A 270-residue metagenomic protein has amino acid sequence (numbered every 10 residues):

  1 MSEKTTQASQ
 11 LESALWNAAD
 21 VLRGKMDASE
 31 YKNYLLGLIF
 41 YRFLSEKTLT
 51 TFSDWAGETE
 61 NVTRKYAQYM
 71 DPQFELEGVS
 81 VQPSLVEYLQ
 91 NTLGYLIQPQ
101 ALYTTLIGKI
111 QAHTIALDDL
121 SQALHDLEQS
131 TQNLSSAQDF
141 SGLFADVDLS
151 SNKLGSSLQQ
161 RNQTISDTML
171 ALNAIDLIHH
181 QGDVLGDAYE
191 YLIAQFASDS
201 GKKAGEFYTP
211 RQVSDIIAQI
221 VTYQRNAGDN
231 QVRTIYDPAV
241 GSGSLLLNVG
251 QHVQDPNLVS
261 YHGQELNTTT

Functional and structural regions predicted by a protein language model:
M1-R225: Non-catalytic, mostly N-terminal accessory regions of nucleic-acid modification and defense proteins
K203-T270: Conserved S-adenosyl-L-methionine
